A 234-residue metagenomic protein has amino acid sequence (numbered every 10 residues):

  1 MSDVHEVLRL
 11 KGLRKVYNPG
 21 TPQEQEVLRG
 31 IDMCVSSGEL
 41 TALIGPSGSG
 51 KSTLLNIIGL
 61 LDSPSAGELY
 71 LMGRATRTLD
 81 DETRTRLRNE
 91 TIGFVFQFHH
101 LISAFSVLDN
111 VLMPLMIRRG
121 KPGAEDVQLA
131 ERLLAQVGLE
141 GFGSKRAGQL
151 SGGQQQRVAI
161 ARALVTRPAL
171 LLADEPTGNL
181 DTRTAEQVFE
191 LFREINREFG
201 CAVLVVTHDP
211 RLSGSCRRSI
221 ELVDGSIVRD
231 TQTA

Functional and structural regions predicted by a protein language model:
H5-L8, L13-S215, S219-L222: ABC family nucleotide-binding domain
S219-T231: H-loop (His-switch) and adjacent beta-strand-loop-beta switch element of ABC-type ATPase nucleotide-binding domains
